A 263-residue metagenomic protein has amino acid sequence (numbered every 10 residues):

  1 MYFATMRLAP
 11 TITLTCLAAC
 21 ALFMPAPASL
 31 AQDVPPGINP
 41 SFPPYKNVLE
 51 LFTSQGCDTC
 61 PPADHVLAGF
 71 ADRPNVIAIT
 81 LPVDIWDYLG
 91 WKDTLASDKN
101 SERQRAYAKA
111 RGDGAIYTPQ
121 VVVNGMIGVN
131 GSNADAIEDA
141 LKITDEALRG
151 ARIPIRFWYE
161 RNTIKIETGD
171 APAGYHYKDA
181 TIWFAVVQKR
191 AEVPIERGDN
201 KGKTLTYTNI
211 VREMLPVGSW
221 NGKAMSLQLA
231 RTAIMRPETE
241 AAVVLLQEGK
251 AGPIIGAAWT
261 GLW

Functional and structural regions predicted by a protein language model:
Y2-C16: Bacterial N-terminal signal peptides that target proteins for export
I12, P27-S29, A63, G218: Intrinsically disordered, low-complexity segments enriched in proline/serine/threonine
T13-C16, Y117, E240: Short loop/turn motifs at secondary-structure junctions
T13-P25: Bacterial N-terminal signal peptides
S29-Y117: Active-site-proximal cofactor/substrate-binding loop regions of enzyme domains
L81-D84, N124, E160: Short loop/turn motifs enriched for small/polar and acidic residues
T94-G114, M126-W263: Short, conserved sequence motifs used for protein processing/export or organelle targeting and for catalysis
V121: Ligand-binding face of N-terminal immunoglobulin V-set domains in extracellular IgSF glycoproteins
